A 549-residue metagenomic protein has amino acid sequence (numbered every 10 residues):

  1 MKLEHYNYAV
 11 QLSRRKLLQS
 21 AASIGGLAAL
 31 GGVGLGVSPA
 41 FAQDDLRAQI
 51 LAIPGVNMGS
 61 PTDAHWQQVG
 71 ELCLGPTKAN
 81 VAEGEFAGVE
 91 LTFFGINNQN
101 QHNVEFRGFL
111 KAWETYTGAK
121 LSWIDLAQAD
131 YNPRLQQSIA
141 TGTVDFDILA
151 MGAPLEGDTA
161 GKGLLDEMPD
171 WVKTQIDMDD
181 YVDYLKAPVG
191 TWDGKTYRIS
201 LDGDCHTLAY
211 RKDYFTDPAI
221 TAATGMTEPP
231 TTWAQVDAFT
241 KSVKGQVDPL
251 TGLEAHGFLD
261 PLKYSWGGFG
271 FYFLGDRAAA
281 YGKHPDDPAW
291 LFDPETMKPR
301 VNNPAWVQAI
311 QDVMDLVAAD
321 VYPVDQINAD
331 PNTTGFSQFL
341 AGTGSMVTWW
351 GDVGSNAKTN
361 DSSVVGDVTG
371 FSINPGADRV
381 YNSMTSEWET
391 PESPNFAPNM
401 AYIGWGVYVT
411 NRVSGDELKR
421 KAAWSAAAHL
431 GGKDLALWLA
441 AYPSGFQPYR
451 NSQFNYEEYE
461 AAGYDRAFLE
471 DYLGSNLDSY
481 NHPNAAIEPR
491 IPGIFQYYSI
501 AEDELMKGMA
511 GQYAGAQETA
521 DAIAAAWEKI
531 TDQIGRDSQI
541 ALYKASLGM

Functional and structural regions predicted by a protein language model:
M1-K16, S20-G31, L35-F41: N-terminal secretory signal peptides
R47-E85, G152-T207, D237, T251 (+4 more regions): Hinge/lid segment of periplasmic solute-binding proteins
I53-Q67, C73-T77, G354-V364, A377-D503 (+1 more regions): C-terminal lobe and pocket-closing loops of periplasmic/extracytoplasmic Venus-flytrap solute-binding proteins
P76-A82, Q99-K120, A209, D213 (+1 more regions): Short, polar/charged alpha-helical segment
V81-F86, P169-V182, E228, D248 (+5 more regions): Short, solvent-exposed loop/beta-turn-alpha elements that line the ligand-binding surface or hinge of extracytoplasmic
G108-Y184, T191, K195, D213-G225 (+5 more regions): Extracytoplasmic "Venus flytrap"/periplasmic binding protein-like
K111, T115, K173-I176, G190-F271 (+4 more regions): Helix-loop-helix "hinge/cap" segment bordering the ligand-binding cleft or interdomain interface
Y272-P285, V307-A422: Extracytoplasmic/periplasmic substrate-binding proteins
